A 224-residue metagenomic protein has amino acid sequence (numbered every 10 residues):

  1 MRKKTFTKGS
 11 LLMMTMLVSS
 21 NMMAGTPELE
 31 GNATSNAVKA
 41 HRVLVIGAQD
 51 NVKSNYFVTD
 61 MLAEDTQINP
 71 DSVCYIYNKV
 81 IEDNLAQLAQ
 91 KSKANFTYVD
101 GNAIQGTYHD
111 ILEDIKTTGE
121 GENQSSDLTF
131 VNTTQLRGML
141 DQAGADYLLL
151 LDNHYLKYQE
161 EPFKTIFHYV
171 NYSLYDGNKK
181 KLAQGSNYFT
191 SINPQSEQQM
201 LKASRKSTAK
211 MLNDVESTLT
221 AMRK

Functional and structural regions predicted by a protein language model:
R2-L11: Bacterial N-terminal signal peptides that target proteins for export
L11-L12, M22-M23: Cleavable N-terminal signal peptides
A24-Y56, M139-A143, Y155-K224: C-terminal/domain-edge helix-coil "capping" segments
F57-L148, Q184: N-terminal segment of the mature soluble domain
